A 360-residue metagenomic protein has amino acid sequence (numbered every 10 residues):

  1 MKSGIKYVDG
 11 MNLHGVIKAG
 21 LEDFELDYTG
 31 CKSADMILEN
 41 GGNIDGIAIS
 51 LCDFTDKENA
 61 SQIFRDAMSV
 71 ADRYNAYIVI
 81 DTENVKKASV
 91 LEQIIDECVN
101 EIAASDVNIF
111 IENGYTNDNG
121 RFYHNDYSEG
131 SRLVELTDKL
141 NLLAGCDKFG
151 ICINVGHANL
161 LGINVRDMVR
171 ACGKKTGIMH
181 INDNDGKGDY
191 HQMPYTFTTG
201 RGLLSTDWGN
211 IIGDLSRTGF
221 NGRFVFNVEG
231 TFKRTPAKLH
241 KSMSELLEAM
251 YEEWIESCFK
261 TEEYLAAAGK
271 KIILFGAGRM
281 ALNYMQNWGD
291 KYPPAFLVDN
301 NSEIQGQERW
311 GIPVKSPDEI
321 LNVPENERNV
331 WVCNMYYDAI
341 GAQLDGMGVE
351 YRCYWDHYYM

Functional and structural regions predicted by a protein language model:
M1, V8-T29: Catalytic domains of carbohydrate-active enzymes, especially glycoside hydrolases
K2, D9, L13-G15, K57 (+4 more regions): Histidine-acidic metal/acid-base catalytic patches
Y7, V79, F110-E112, C152-V155 (+3 more regions): Generic enzyme active-site microenvironment
D9, E25, G46-A48, V79 (+3 more regions): Conserved beta-strand positions in the central sheet of alpha/beta enzyme cores
D9, Y28-G30, L51-D53, T82-K86 (+4 more regions): Active-site-proximal loop/turn and secondary-structure-junction residues that shape catalytic pockets, frequently
L21, I44, T176, N221 (+1 more regions): Core-facing hydrophobic residues within beta-strands of well-ordered domains
N43-D45, L51-G150, K238, S242: Active-site acidic/histidine proton-transfer and metal-coordination neighborhood in alpha/beta enzyme cores
S244, E248-M360: Hydrophobic, well-ordered beta-alpha structural blocks that scaffold small-molecule cofactor pockets
